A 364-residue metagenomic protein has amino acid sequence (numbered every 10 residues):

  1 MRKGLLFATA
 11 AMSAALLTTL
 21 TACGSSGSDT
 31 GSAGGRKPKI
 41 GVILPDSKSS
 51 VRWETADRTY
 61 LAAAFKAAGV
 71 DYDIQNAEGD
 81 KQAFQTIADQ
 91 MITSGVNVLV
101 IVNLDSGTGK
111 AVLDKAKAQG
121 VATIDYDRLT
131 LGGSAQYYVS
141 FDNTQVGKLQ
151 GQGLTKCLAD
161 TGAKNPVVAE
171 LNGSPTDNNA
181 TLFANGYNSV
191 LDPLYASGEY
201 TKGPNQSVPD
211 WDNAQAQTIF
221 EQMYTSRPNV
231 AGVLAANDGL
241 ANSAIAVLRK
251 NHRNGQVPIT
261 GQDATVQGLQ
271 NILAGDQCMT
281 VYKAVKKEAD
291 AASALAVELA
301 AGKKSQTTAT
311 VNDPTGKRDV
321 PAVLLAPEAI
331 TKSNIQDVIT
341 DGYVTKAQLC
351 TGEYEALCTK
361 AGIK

Functional and structural regions predicted by a protein language model:
R2-F7, A22-K364: A residue-level marker of the well-folded mature domains of exported/periplasmic proteins
L5-A15: Sec-dependent signal peptide hydrophobic core
L17-L20: Bacterial Sec-type N-terminal signal peptides, specifically the leucine/valine-rich hydrophobic h-region
